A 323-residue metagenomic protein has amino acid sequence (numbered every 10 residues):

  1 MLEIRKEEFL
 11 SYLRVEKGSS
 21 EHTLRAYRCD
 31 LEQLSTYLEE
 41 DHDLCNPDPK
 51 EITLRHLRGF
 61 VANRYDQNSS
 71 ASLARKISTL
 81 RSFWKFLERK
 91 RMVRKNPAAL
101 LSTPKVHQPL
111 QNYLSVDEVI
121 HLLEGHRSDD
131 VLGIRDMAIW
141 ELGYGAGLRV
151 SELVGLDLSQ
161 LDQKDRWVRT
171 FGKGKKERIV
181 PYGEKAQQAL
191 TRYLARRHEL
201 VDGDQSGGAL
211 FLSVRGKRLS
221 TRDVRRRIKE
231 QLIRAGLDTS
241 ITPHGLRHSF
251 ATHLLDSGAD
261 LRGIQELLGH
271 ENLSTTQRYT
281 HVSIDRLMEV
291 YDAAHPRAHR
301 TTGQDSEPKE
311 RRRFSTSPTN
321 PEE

Functional and structural regions predicted by a protein language model:
M1-E323: Conserved catalytic core of the tyrosine transesterase superfamily
